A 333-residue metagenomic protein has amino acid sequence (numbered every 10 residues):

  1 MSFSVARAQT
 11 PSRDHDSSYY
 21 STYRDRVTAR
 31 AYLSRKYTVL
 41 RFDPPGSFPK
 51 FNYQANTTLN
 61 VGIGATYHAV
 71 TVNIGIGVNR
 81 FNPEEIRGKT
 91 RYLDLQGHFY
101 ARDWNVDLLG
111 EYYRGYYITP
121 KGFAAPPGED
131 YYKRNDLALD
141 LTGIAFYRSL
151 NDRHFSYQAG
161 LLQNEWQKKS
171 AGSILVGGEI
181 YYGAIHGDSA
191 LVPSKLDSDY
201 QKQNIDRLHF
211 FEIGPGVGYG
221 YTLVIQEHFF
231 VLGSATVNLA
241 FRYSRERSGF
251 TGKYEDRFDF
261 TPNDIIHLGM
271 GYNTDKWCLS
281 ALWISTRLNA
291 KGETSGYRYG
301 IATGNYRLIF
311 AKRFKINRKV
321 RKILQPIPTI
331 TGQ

Functional and structural regions predicted by a protein language model:
M1-Y19, F229, F310-F314, T331-Q333: Bacterial Sec-dependent N-terminal signal peptides
Y23-A29, L59, H68-V70, R102-V106 (+6 more regions): Outer-envelope beta-barrel architecture signal
V27, L59-I63, R91-L95, W104 (+5 more regions): Hydrophobic, lipid-facing positions within transmembrane beta-strands of outer-membrane proteins
A31, V61-Y67, L95-F99, I144-L150 (+5 more regions): Residues on the lipid-exposed face of transmembrane beta-strands in outer-membrane beta-barrel proteins
L33-V39, Y67-T71, I76-N82, A101-D103 (+7 more regions): Transmembrane beta-strands of outer-membrane beta-barrel pores
Y37-N60, T71-G88: Surface-exposed strand-loop-strand hairpins of Gram-negative outer-membrane beta-barrel proteins
N52, T119-G122, E129-T142, I185-K195 (+6 more regions): Extracellular/periplasm-exposed beta-strand and loop segments of Gram-negative cell-envelope proteins, dominated by
G143-F146, A302-Q333: Outer-membrane beta-barrel "beta-signal"
